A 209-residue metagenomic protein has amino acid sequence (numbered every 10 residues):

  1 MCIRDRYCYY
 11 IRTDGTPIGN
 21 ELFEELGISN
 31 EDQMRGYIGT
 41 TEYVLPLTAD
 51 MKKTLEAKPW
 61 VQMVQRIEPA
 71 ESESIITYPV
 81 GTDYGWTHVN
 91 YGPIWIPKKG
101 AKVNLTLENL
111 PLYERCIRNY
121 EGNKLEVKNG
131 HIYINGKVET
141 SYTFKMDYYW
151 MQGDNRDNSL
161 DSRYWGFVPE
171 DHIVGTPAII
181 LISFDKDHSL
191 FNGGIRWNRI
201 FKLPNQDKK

Functional and structural regions predicted by a protein language model:
R4-K209: Extended hydrophobic leader/signal-anchor segments used for secretion and membrane insertion
